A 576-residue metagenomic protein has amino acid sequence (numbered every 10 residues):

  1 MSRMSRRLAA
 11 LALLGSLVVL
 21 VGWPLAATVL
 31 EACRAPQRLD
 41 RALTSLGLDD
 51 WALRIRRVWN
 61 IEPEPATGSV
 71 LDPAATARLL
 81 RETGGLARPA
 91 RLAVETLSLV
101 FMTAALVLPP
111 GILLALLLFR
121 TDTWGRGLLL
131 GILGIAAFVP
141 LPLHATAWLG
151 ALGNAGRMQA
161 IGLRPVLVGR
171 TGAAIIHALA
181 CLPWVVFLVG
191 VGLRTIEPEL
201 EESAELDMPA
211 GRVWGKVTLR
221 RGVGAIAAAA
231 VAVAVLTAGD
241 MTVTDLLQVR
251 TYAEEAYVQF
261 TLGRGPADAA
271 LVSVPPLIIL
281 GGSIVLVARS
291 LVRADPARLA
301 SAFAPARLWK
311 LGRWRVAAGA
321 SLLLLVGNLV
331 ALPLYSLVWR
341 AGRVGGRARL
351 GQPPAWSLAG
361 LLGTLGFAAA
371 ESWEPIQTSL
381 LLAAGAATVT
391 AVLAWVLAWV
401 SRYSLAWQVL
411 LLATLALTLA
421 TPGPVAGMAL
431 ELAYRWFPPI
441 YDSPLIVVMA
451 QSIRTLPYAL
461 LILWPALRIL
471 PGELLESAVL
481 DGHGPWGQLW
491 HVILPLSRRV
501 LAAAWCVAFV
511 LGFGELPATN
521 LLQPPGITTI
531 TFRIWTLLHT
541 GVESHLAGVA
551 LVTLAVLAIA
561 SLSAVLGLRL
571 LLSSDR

Functional and structural regions predicted by a protein language model:
M1-R3: Short, Lys/Arg-rich, polar N-terminal cytosolic tail immediately upstream of the first transmembrane signal-anchor
S5-Q37, D50-S69, G85-R194, R221-M241 (+7 more regions): Membrane-water interface segments at the C-terminal ends of transmembrane alpha-helices in multi-pass inner-membrane
P36-L46, G68-A74, A151-I161, L247-A253 (+3 more regions): Peri-membrane helix termini and adjoining interfacial loops of integral membrane proteins
E201-E202, L475-E476: Short alpha-helical segment that forms part of, or immediately flanks, the ligand-binding pocket in carbohydrate-active
D207-P209, D481-H483, P495: Glycine/proline-centered hinge or cleavage motifs at structural transition points of membrane proteins
A238-R264, L350, L516-S544, R576: Glycine-rich helix-loop "coupling/hinge" segments at transmembrane-helix boundaries in multipass transporters
V285-L322: Alpha-helical transmembrane segments of integral membrane proteins
R289-A294, G472, V565-R576: Membrane-interface capping segments at transmembrane-helix boundaries
